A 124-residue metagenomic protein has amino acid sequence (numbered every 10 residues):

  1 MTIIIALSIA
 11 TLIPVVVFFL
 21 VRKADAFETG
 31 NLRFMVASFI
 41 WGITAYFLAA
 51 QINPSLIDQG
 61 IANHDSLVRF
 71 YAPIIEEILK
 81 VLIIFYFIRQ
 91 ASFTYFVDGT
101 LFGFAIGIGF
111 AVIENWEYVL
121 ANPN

Functional and structural regions predicted by a protein language model:
M1-N124: Hydrophobic alpha-helical segments at protein termini of multi-pass membrane proteins
